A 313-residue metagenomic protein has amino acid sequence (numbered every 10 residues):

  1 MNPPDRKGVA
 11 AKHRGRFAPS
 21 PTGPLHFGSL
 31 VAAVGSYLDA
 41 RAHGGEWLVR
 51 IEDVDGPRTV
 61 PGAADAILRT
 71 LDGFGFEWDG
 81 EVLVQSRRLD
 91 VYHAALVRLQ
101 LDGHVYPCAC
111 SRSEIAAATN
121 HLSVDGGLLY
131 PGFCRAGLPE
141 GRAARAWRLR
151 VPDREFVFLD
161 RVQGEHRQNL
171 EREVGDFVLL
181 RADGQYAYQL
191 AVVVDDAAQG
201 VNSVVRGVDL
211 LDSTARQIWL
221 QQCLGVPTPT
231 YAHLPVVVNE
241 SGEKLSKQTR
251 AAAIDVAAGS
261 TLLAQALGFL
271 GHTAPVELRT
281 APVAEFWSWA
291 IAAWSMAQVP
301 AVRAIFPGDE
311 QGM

Functional and structural regions predicted by a protein language model:
M1-P24, G45-W47, R154, E243-M313: Non-catalytic terminal extensions that flank enzyme cores
N2-S123, V208-V226, L278-R279: N-terminal Rossmann-like or analogous alpha/beta NTP/dinucleotide-binding catalytic cores that position adenine
H26, R88-H93, L149, L190 (+4 more regions): Noncatalytic linker/hinge segments flanking ATPase motor cores
G62, A94, A144, D212-A215 (+2 more regions): Generic recognition of short, well-ordered alpha-helical interface segments
A64, L89, R112-I115, G127 (+4 more regions): Alpha-helix initiation and N-capping motif
T70, A95, A118, F133 (+3 more regions): Residues that form generic nucleotide/phosphate-binding pockets
Q100-C110, Q163-E171, A281-V302: A short, terminal or domain-edge coil/loop segment
S113-V256, A274, P307-M313: Active-site cores that bind ATP or allylic diphosphates and position pyrophosphate for catalysis
